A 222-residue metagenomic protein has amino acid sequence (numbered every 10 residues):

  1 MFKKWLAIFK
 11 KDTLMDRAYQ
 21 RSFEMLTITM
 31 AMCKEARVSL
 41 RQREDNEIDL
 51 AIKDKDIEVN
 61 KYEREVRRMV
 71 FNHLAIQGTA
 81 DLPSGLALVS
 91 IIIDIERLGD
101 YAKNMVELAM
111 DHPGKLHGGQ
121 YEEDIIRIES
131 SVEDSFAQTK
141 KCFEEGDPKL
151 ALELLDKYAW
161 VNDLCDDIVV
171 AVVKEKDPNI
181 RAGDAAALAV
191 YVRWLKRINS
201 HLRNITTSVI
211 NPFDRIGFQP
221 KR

Functional and structural regions predicted by a protein language model:
M1-R222: Cytosolic, long alpha-helical scaffolding segments
